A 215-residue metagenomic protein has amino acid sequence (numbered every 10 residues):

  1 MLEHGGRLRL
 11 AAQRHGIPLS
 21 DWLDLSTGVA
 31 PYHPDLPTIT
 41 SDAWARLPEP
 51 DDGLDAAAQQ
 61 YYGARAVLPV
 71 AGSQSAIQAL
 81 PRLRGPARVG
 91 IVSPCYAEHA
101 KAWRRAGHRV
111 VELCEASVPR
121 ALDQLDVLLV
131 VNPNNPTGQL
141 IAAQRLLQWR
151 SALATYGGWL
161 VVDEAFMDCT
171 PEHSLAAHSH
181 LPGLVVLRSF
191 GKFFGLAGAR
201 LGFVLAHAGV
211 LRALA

Functional and structural regions predicted by a protein language model:
M1-A57: N-terminal "arm"/small-domain region of PLP-dependent enzymes with the aminotransferase-like
L25, D163-A165, L187, G202: Structural scaffold positions in well-ordered secondary structure
G28-P34, S73, N132-T137, M167 (+1 more regions): Short glycine-rich anion-binding loops that position phosphate/pyrophosphate groups of nucleotides and phosphorylated
D51-V89, C95-Y96, A100-K101, R105-A106: Phosphate-binding glycine-rich loop
V67, G158, G183-L184: Short, conserved active-site loop motifs that form the nucleotide-linked donor/cofactor pocket
K101, V186-A215: Conserved core segment of the aminotransferase class I/II
V111-C169: Active-site phosphate-binding strand-loop segment of PLP-dependent enzymes
